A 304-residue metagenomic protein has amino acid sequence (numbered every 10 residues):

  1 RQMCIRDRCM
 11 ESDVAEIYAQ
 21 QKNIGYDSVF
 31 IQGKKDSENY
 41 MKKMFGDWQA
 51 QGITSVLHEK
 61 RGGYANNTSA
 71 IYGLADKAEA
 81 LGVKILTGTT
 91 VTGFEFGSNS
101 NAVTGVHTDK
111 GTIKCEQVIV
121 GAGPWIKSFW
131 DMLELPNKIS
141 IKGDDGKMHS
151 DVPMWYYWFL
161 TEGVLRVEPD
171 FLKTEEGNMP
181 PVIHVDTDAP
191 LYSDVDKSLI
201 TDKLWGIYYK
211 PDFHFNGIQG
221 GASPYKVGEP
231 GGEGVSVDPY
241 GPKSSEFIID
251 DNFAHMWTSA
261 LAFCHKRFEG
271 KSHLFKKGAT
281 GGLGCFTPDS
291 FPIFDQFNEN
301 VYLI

Functional and structural regions predicted by a protein language model:
R1-I5: Short, small-residue-biased leader/transition segments that mark boundaries at the very start of proteins
R8-L81, L86-T87, G93-A102: Flavin (FAD/FMN) cofactor-binding and adjacent substrate-gating region of FAD-dependent oxidoreductase domains
I71, W125-K127, K226: Glycine-rich nucleotide phosphate-binding loop and flanking beta-alpha elements of Rossmann-like dinucleotide-binding
L86, H107-Q117, G121: Core beta-strand elements of the Rossmann-like FAD/NAD(P) dinucleotide-binding domain in flavoenzyme oxidoreductases
F96-N99, Q296-I304: C-terminal lid/capping helical subdomain adjacent to the catalytic/cofactor pocket in oxidative enzymes
V120-N137: Flavin (primarily FAD) binding-site architecture
G163-N300: Active-site lid/adjacent beta-loop-alpha segment flanking the redox-cofactor pocket in flavoenzymes
